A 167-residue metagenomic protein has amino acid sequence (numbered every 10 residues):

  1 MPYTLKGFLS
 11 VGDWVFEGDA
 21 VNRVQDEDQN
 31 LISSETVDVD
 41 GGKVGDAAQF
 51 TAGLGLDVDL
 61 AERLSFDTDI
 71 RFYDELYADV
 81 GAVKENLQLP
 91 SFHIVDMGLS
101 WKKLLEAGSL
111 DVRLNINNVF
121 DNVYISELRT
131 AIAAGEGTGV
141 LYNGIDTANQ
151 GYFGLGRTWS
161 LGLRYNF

Functional and structural regions predicted by a protein language model:
M1, A48, S91-H93, G108 (+1 more regions): Residue-level preference for beta-strand/loop junctions
M1-V80, R164-N166: Gram-negative outer-membrane beta-barrel transporters
F16-G41, V80-A82, Q88, S126-G151: Solvent-exposed loop segments that connect transmembrane elements
G45-L104, F120-D121, S126-A133: C-terminal beta-barrel architecture of Gram-negative outer-membrane proteins
E75-Y77, K102-F167: C-terminal beta-signal and adjacent terminal beta-strands/loops of Gram-negative outer-membrane beta-barrel proteins
